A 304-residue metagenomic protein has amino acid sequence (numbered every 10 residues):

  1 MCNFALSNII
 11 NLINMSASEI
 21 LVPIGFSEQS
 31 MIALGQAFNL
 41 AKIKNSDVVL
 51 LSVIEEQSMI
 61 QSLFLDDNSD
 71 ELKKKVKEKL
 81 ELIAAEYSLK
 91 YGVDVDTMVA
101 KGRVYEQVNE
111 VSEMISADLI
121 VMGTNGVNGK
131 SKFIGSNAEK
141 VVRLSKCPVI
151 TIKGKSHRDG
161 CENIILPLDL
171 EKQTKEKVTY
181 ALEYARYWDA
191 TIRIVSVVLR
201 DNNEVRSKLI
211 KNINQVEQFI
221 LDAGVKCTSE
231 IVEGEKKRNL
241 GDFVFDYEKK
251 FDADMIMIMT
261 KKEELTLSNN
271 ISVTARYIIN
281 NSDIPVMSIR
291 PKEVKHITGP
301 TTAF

Functional and structural regions predicted by a protein language model:
C2, S16, V108-H157, E248-F304: Gly/Ser-rich helix-loop-strand patches that form or flank binding pockets for ribonucleotide-derived cofactors
N3, S7-N11: Short, positively charged and aromatic/hydrophobic N-terminal segments
I10-D66, N163-E230, A253, N281-S282 (+2 more regions): Small/aliphatic-rich secondary-structure junction motif
D67-E78: A short acidic, glycine-rich active-site loop that binds or catalyzes chemistry on phosphate/adenosine moieties
I83-V95, V216-V225: A structural motif corresponding to the C-terminal end of an alpha-helix and its immediate exit/capping segment
A85, E139, L182, F245 (+1 more regions): Active-site phosphate/pyrophosphate- and oxyanion-stabilizing loops and adjacent acidic/basic residues in soluble
V95-T97, S229-E230: Rossmann-fold cofactor-recognition segment
V99-Q107, V232-F243: Charged docking surfaces used in two-component/phosphorelay signaling
